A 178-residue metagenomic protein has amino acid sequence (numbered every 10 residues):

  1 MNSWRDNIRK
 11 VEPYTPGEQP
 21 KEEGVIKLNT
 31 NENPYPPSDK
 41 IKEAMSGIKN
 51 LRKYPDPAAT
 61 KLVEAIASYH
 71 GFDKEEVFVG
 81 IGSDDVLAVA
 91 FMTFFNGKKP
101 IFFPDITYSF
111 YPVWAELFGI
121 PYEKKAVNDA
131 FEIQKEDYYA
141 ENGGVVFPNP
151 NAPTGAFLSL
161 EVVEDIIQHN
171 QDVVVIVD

Functional and structural regions predicted by a protein language model:
M1-K53, E141-G143: N-terminal "arm"/small-domain region of PLP-dependent enzymes with the aminotransferase-like
N31-P34, S83-D84, Y108, N149-T154: Short glycine-rich anion-binding loops that position phosphate/pyrophosphate groups of nucleotides and phosphorylated
A59-P100: Phosphate-binding glycine-rich loop
T93-E116: Conserved PLP-anchoring active-site segment centered on the Schiff-base-forming lysine
K99, I120, N170-V174: A short helix->loop->beta-strand "cap" motif at the edges of active sites that frequently abuts
D105, K124-N128: Short beta->alpha connector loops at strand-helix junctions that form conserved, small/polar/Pro-enriched
N128-D178: Active-site phosphate-binding strand-loop segment of PLP-dependent enzymes
